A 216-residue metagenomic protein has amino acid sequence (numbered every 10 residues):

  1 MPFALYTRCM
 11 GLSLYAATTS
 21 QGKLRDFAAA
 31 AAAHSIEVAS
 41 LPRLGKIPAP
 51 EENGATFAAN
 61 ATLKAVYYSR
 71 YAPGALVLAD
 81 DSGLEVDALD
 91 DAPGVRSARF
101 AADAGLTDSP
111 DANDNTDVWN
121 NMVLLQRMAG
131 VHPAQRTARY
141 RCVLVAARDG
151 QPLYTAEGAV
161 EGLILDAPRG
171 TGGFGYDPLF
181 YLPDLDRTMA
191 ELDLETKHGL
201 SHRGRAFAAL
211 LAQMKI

Functional and structural regions predicted by a protein language model:
G11-Y15, Q21-I216: Anionic-ligand binding patches
